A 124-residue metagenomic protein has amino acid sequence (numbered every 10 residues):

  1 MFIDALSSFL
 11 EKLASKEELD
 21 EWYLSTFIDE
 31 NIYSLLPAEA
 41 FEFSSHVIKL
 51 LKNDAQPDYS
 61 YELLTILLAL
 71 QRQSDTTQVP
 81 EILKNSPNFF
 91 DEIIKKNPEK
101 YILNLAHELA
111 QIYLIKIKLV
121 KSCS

Functional and structural regions predicted by a protein language model:
F2, E11-N85, F90-I93, H107 (+1 more regions): Alpha-helical solenoid scaffolds in large eukaryotic transport, assembly, and signaling factors
I93-K100: Extended, charged low-complexity segments that frequently continue into or abut oligomerization scaffolds
Y101-S124: Eukaryote-biased recognition of C-terminal alpha-helical segments
